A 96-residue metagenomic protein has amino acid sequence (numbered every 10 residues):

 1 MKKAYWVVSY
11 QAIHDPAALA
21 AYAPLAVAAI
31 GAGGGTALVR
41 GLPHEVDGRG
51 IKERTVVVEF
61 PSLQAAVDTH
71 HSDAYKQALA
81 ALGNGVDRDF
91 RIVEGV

Functional and structural regions predicted by a protein language model:
M1-R54, P61-H71, E94-V96: Short S/T/G/P-rich N-terminal loop/turn motif that feeds into the first structured element of a domain
L63-R91: C-terminal structural segments of small proteins and small subunits
